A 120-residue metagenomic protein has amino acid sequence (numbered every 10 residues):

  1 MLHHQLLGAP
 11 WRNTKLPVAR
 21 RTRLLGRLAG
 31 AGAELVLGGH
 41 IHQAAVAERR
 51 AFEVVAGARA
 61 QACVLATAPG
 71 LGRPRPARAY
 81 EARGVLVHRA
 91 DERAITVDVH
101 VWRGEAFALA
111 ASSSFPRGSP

Functional and structural regions predicted by a protein language model:
M1, V36-G38, D98: A structural signal for short, well-ordered beta-strand segments and their strand-loop junctions that often border
M1-A9: Short acidic, glycine-rich surface-loop motifs adjacent to enzyme active sites
H3, G70, W102: Cofactor-binding loop segments of dinucleotide-utilizing enzymes, especially the Rossmann-like FAD- and NAD(P)+-binding
P10, A47, R78, F107-L109 (+1 more regions): Residue-level detector of solvent-exposed, low-hydrophobicity positions
N13-D91: Conserved beta-sheet core of the metallophosphoesterase superfamily
R89-P120: A short C-terminal boundary segment appended to hydrolase-like catalytic domains
